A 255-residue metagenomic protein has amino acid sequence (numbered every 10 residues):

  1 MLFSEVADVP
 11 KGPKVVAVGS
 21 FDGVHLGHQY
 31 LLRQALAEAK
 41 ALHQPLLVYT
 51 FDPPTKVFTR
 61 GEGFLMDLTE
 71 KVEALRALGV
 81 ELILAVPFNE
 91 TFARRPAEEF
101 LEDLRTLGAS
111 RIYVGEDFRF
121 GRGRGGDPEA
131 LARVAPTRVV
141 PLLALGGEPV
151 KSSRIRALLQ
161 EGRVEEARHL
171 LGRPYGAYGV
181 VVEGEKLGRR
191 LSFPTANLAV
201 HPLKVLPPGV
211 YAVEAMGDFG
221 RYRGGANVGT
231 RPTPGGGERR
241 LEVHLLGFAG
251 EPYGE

Functional and structural regions predicted by a protein language model:
M1-D8: Short acidic-hydrophobic, aromatic-tinged amphipathic segments that line or gate anion-handling sites
D8-D67: N-terminal catalytic cores of NTP/NDP-binding nucleotidyl/phosphoryl-transfer enzymes
H25, L75, I112, A167 (+1 more regions): Residue-level signal for inorganic ion chemistry
H43-L47, E81-L82, S110-R111, P136: Residues at the starts of beta-strands that form the adenosine-phosphate
G63-K71, A93-F100: Glycine-rich, highly charged phosphate/nucleotide-binding loops
E70-L84: A glycine-rich helix N-cap at a beta->alpha junction
R94-P194: Classical nucleotidyltransferase
G184-E255: Phosphate/ribose-recognition catalytic cores of enzymes acting on nucleotide-derived substrates
